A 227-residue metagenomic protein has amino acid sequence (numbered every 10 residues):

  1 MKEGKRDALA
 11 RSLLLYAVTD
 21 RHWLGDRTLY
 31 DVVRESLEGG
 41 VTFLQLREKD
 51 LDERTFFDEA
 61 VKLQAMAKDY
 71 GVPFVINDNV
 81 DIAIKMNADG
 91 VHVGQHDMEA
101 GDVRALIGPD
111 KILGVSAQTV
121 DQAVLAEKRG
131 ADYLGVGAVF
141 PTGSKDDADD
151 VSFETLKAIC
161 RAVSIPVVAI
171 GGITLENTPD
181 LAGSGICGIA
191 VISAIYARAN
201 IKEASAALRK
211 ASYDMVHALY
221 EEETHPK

Functional and structural regions predicted by a protein language model:
M1-M98, A105-D132, A148-V151, A158 (+4 more regions): Conserved N-terminal beta1-alpha1 strand-loop-helix module at the mouth
V136, V168-I173, I189-S193: Glycine-rich beta-strand-to-loop/alpha-helix junction loops that act as flexible
G137, A162: Mid-sequence acidic-hydrophobic segments that form the walls of catalytic/ligand-binding cavities or oligomerization
